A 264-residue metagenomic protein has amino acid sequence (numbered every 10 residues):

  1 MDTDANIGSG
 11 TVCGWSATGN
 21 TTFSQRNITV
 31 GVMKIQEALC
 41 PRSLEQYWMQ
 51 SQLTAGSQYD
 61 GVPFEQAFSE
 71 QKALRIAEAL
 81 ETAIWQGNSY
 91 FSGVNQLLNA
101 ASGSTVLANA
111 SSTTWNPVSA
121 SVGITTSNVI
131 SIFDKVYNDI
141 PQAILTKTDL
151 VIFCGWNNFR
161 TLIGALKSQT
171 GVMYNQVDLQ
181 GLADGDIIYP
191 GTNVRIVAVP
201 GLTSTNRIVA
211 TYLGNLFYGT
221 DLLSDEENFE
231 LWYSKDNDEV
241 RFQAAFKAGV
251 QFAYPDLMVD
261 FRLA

Functional and structural regions predicted by a protein language model:
M1-Y47: Assembly/oligomerization interface modules of large self-assembling protein complexes
A38-W48, Q52-W85: Intrinsically disordered, low-complexity linker/loop segments enriched in Gly/Pro and charged/polar residues
Y59, N95-S131, R160-A264: Sequence/fold signature of self-assembling virion shell proteins
R75, A79, V136-D139, L162-A165: Generic, well-ordered alpha-helical scaffold segments in large soluble proteins
E81-L97: Short, glycine/acidic-rich hinge or "gate" loops at secondary-structure transitions that mediate conformational
V129-Q142: Phosphate-interacting basic helix/loop segments used at nucleotide- and nucleic-acid interfaces
I140-L145, D186-I188: Short, conserved, surface-exposed binding loops centered on an aromatic residue
A143, T148-N158, I163: Beta-edge loop/turn motif
